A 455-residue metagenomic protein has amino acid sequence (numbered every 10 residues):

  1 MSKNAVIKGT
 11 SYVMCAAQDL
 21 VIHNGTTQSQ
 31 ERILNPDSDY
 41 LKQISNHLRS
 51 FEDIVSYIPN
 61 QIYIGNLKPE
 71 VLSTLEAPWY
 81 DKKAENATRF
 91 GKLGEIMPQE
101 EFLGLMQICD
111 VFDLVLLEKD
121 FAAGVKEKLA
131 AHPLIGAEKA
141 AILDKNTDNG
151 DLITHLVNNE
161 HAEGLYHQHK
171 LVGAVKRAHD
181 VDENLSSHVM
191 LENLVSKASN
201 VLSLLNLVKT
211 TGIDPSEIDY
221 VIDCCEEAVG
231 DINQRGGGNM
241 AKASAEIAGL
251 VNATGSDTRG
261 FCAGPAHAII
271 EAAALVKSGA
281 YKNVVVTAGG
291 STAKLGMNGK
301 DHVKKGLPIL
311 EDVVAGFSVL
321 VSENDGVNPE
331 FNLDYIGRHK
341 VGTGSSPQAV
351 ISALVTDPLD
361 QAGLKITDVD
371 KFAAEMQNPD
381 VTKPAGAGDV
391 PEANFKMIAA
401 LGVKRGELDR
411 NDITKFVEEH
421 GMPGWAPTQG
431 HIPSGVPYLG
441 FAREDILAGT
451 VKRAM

Functional and structural regions predicted by a protein language model:
S2-L194, D301-I366, E419-G421, M455: Condensing-enzyme catalytic core mediating Claisen C-C bond formation in acyl metabolism
V172-L191, G230-E271, L275-K282, N394-P437: Conserved catalytic cysteine-centered active-site region of acyl-thioester-dependent Claisen-condensing enzymes
K197-G255, R259-G260, K365-K396, A400: Conserved beta-ketoacyl condensing-enzyme motif
C224-V229, G260-P265, A288-K294: Acidic, glycine-rich active-site loops and adjacent beta-strand->loop/helix elements that engage anionic groups
I232-R235, H267-I270, L295-D301, L333 (+1 more regions): Short acidic, glycine/serine/threonine-rich loops at helix termini
Y281-V313: Flexible, glycine-rich active-site loops centered on histidine and acidic residues that chelate a metal or position
G290-S291, Y335-K340, A373-D380: Glycine-rich beta-alpha junction loops
V355-A362, G435-G449: A short, acidic, amphipathic alpha-helical segment used as a generic capping/interface helix at domain edges
